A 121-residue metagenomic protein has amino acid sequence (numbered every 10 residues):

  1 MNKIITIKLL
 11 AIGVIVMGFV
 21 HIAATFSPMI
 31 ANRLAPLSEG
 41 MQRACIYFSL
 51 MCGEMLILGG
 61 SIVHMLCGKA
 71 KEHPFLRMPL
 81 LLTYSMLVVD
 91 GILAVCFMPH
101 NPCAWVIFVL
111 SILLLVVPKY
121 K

Functional and structural regions predicted by a protein language model:
M1-I5, G68-F75: Membrane-interface helix-boundary motifs at transmembrane edges
N2-V16, P79-L80: Interfacial segments of alpha-helical transmembrane regions
V16-P28, M41-G68, L82-M86: Core segments of alpha-helical transmembrane spans in multipass integral membrane proteins
A23-S27, L115-K121: Juxtamembrane membrane-interface segments at transmembrane alpha-helix termini
F26-P36: Membrane-interface helix-loop junction between the first two transmembrane segments
S38-R43, N101-L110: Non-cytosolic membrane-interface motifs at loop->transmembrane helix junctions
C52-G59, F75-L93, V109-L113: Hydrophobic alpha-helical membrane segments
L81-L82, L87-W105, P118-K121: Membrane-helix boundary connector in multi-pass membrane proteins
